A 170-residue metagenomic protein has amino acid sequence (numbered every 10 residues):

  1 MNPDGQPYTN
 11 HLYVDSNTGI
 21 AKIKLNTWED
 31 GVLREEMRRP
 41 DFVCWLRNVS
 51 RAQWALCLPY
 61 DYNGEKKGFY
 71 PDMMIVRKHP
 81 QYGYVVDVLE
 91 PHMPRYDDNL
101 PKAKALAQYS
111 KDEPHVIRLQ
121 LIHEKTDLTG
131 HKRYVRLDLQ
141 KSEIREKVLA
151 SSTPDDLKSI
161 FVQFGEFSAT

Functional and structural regions predicted by a protein language model:
M1-T170: Electrostatic, structured charged patches in enzyme active sites and in nucleic-acid/phosphate-binding
